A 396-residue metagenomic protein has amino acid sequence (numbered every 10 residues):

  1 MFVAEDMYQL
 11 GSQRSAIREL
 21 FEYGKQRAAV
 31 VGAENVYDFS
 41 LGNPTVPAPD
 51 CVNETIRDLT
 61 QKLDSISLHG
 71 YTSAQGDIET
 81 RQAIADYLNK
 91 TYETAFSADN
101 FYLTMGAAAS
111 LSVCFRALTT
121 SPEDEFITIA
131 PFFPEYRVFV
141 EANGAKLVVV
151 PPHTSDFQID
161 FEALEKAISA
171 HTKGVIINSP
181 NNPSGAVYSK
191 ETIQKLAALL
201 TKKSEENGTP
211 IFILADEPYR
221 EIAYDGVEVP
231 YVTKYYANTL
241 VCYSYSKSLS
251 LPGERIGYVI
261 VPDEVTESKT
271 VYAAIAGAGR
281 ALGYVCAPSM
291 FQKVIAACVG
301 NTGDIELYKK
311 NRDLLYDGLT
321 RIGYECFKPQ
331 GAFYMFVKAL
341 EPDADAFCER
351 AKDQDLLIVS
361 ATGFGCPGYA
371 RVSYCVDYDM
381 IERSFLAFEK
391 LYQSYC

Functional and structural regions predicted by a protein language model:
M1-L20, A28-L63, Q75, E79-Q82 (+1 more regions): PLP-dependent class I/II
S67-L68: Pre-Walker A segment
